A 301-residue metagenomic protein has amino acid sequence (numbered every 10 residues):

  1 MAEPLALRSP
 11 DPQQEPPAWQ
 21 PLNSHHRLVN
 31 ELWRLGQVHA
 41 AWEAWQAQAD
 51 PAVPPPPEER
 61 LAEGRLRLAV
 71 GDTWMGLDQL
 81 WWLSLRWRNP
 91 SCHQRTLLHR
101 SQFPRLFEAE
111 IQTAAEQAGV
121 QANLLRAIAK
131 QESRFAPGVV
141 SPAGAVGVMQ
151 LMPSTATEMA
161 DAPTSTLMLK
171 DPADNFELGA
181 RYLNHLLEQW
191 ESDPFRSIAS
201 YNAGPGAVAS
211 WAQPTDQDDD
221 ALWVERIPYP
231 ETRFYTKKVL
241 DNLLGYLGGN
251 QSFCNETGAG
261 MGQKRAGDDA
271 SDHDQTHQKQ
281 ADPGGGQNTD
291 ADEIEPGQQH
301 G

Functional and structural regions predicted by a protein language model:
M1, P12-P17, L28, Q48-G260: Catalytic glycan-binding domains that act on GlcNAc-containing polysaccharides
A2-N23, R34: N-terminal leader/linker segments that initiate helical-solenoid repeat arrays
P21-A40, A44-A47: Alpha-helical segment of the N-proximal tetratricopeptide repeat
N255-G301: Short, strongly patterned local motifs
